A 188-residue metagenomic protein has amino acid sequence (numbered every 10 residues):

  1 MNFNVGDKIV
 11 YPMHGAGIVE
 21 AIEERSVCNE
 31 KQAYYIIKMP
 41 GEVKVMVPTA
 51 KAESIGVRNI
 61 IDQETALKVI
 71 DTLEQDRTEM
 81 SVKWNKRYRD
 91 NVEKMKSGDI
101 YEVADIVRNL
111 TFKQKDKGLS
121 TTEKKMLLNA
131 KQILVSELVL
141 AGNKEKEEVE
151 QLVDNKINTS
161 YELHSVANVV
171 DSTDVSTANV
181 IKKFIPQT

Functional and structural regions predicted by a protein language model:
M1-V57: A positional/architectural concept
A50, I55-T188: Charge/polar-rich, low-complexity and marginally structured segments
